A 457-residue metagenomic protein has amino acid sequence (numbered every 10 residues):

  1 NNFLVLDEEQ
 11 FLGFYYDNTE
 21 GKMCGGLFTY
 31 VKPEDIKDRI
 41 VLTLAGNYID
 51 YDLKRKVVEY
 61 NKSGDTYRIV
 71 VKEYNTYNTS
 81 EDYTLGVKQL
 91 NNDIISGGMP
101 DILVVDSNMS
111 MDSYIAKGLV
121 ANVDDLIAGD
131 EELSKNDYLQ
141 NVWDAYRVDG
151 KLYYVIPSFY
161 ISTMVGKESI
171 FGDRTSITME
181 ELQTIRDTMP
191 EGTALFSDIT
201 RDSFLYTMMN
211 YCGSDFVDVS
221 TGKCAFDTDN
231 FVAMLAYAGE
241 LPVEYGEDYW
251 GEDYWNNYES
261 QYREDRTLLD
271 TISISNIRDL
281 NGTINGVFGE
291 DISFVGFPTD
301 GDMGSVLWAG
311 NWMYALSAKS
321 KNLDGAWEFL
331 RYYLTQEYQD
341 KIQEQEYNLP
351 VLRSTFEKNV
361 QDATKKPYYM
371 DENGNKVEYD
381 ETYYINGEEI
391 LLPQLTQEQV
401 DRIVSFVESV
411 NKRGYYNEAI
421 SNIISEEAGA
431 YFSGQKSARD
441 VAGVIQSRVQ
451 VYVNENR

Functional and structural regions predicted by a protein language model:
N1-S110, E426, Q435-R457: Conserved N-terminal structural module of periplasmic/extracytoplasmic solute-binding proteins
S80-M99, L103, D112, D187-T188 (+4 more regions): Short helices/loops that flank or line small-molecule/ion binding pockets
N108-T163, D291-P298, A315: Hinge/lid segment of periplasmic solute-binding proteins
K151-P157, S162, E181-G239, E264-L269: Extracytoplasmic/periplasmic solute-binding protein
Y153, S169-I177, K319-A326: Short helix-loop capping/hinge motifs at secondary-structure junctions, enriched in acidic/polar residues
T221-N256, G282, I292-P298: Glycine-centered hinge/linker elements that transmit conformational signals in sensory and ligand-binding systems
I284-D362, S409: Extracytoplasmic/periplasmic substrate-recognition and gating elements
D371-V449: C-terminal capping/gating helix-and-loop segments adjacent to ligand/active sites or protein-protein/ligand interfaces
